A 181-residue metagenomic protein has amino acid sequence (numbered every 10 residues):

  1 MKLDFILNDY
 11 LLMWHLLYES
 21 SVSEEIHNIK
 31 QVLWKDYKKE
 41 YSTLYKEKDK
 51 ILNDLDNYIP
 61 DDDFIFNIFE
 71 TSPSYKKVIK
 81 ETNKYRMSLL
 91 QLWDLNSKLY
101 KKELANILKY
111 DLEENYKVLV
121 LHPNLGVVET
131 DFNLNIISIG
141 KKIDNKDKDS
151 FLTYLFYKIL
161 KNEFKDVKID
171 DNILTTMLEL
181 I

Functional and structural regions predicted by a protein language model:
M1-F5, L112-L119, N135, T175-E179: Hydrophobic beta-strand segments of well-ordered beta-sheets in folded domains
M1-K84, L89-Q91: N-terminal low-structure segments adjacent to metalloprotease catalytic domains across cellular compartments
L33, E40-Y41, D111, I159 (+2 more regions): Short, flexible helical or helix-coil boundary motifs
K46, N96, K109, V128 (+1 more regions): Acidic, serine/proline-rich, intrinsically disordered low-complexity segments
P73-N135: Auxiliary, metal-adjacent structural segments of Zn-dependent hydrolase domains
Y85-N96, G140-K148, D166-I173: Conserved aromatic-histidine-acidic binding/catalytic patches
V120-P123, I139-K142, Y154, K158: Short His-Asn-centered micro-motif
K146-K168, N172-I181: Active-site recognition of the HExxH zinc-binding catalytic motif
